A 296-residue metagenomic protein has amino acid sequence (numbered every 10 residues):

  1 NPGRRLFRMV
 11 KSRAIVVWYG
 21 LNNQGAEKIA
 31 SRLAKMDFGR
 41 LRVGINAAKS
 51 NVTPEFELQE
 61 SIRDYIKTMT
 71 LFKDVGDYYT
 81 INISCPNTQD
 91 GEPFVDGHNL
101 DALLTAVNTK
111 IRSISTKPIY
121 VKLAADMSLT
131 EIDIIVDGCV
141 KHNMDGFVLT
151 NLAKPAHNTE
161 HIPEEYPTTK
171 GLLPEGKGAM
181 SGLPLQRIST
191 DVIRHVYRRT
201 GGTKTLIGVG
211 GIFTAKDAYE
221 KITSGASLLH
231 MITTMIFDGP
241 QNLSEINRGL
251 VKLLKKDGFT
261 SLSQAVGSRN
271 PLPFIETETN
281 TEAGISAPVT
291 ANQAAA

Functional and structural regions predicted by a protein language model:
N1-N143, A156, I162-T168: Active-site entrance/lid segments in N-terminal catalytic domains of soluble metabolic enzymes
N1-R13, A156-G178, I222, M235-T260: C-terminal helical cap(s) of enzyme catalytic domains, especially alpha/beta-barrels
I29, I81-N82, K122, F147 (+3 more regions): Conserved, mostly hydrophobic/aromatic
P86-D96, V140-G202: Glycine/Thr-rich beta-alpha phosphate-binding loop at enzyme active sites
K122-A124, L206-I212: Glycine-rich beta-strand-to-loop/alpha-helix junction loops that act as flexible
M127-K141, V196-G202, I212-L229: Catalytic cores of alpha/beta
G146-A156, G211-I212, A218-E245: Glycine-rich phosphate-binding active-site loops on the catalytic face of alpha/beta enzymes
Q186, R248-A296: Extended, intrinsically disordered, low-complexity segments
